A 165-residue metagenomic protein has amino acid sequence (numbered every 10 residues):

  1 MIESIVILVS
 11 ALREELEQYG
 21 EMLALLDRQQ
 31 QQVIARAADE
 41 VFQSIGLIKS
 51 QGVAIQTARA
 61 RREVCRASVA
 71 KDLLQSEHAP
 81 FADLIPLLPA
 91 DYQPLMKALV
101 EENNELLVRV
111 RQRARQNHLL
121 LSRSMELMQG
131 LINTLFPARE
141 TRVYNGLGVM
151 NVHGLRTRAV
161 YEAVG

Functional and structural regions predicted by a protein language model:
M1-D83, L87-A90: Extended, charge-rich alpha-helical scaffolding segments
P80-G165: Short terminal interaction segments
